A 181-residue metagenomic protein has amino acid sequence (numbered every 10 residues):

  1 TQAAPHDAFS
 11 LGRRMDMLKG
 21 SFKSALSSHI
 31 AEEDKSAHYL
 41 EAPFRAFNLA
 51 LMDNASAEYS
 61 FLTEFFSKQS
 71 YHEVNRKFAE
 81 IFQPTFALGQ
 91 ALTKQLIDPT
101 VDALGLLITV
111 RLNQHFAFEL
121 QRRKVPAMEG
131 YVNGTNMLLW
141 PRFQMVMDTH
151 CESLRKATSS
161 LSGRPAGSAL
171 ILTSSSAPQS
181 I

Functional and structural regions predicted by a protein language model:
Q2-I181: Extended alpha-helical solenoid scaffold regions that build the rod-like backbones of large eukaryotic assemblies
